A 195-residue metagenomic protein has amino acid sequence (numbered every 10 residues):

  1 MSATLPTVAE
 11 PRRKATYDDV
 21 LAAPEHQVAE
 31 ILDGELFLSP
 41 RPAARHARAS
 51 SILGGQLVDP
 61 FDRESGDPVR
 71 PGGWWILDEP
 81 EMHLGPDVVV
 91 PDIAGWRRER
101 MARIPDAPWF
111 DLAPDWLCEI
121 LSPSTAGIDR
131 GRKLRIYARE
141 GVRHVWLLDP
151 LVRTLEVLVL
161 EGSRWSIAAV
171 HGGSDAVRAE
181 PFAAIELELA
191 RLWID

Functional and structural regions predicted by a protein language model:
M1-D195: Gly/Pro/Ser/Thr-rich low-complexity, intrinsically disordered segments predominantly at protein N-termini
